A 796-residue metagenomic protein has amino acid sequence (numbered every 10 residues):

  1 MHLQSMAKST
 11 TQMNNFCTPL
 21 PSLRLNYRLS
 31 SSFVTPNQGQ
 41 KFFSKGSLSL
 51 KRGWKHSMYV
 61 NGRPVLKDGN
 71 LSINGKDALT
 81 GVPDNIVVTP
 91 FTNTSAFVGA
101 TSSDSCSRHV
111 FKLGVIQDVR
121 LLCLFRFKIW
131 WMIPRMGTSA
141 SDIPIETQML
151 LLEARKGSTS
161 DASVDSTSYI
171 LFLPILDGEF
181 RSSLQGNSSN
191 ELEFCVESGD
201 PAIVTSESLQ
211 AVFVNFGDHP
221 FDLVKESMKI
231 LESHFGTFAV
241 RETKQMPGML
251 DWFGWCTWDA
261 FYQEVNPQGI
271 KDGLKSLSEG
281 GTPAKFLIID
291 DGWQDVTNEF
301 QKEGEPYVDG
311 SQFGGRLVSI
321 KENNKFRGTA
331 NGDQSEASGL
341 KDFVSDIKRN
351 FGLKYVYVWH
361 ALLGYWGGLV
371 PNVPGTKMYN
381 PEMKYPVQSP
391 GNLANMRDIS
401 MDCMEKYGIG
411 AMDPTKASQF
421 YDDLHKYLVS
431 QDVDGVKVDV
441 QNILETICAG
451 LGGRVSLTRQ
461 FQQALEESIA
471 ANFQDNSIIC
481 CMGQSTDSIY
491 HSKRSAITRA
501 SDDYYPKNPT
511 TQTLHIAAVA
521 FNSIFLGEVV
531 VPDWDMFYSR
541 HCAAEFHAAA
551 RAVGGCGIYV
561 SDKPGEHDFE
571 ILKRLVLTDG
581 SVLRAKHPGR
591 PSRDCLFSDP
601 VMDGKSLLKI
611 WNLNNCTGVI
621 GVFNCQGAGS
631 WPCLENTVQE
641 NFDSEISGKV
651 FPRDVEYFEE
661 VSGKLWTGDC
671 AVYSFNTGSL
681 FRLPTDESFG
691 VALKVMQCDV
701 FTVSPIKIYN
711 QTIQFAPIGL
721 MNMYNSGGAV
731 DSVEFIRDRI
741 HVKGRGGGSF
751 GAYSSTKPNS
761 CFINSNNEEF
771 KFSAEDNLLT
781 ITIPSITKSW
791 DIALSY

Functional and structural regions predicted by a protein language model:
M1-Y27, S32-F33: N-terminal chloroplast transit peptides
G39-E232: N-terminal accessory beta-strand-rich subdomains and adjacent acidic, glycine-rich linkers that precede catalytic cores
G248-W252, T257-Y427, Q431-V455: Aromatic-lined carbohydrate-binding/catalytic grooves of carbohydrate-active enzymes
Q312, G332, G339-L363, M378 (+9 more regions): Active-site-proximal helices and loops of the catalytic beta/alpha 8
N372-S430, Q463-I571, R584-L607, N612-N614: Glycan-recognition surfaces
D439, T667-S688, F762-I781: Solvent-exposed beta-strand/loop surfaces of large extracellular or lumenal domains
A552-G554, Y559, F597-K664, Q697-T712 (+1 more regions): Carbohydrate-binding surface patches
L778-Y796: Surface-exposed interaction regions enriched in Ser/Thr/Asp/Glu that occur as long low-complexity tracts or repetitive
